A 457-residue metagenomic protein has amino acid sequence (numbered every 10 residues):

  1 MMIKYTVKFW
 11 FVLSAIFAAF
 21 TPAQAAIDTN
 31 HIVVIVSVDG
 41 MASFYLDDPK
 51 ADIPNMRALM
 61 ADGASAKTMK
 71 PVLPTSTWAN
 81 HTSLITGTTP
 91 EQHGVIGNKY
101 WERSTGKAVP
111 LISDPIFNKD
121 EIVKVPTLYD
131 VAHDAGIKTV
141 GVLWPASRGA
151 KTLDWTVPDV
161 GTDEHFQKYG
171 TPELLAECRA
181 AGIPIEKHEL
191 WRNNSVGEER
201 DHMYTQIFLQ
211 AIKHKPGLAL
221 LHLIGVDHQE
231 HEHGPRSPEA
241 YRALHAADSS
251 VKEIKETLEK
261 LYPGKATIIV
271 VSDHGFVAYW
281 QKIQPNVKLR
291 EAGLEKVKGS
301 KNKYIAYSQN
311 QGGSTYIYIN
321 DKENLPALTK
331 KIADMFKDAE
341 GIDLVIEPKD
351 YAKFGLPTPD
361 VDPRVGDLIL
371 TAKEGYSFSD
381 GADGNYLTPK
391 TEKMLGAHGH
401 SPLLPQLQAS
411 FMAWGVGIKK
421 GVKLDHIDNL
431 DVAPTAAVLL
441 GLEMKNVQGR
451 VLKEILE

Functional and structural regions predicted by a protein language model:
K8-A19: Bacterial N-terminal signal peptides
A23-A25: Boundary at the C-terminal end of the N-terminal hydrophobic targeting segment
V33-S37, F44, A66-M69, S83-I85 (+8 more regions): Structural recognition of the beta-strand scaffold that forms the well-ordered cores of secreted hydrolase catalytic
F44, E198-L221, V226-I268, T329-K331 (+2 more regions): A long, amphipathic alpha-helix that forms part of the scaffold/cap immediately adjacent to metal-dependent active
L46-H93, V140: Short, structured active-site-proximal loop/turn typified by the sulfatase FGly-forming signature C/S-X-P-X-R
T89, G94-G234: His/Asp/Glu-rich, glycine-adjacent segments that coordinate divalent cations and/or stabilize oxyanion chemistry on
K124-V125, K303-T435: Active-site neighborhoods of enzymes that stabilize oxyanions during catalysis
L258-I268, S272-N320: Acidic/histidine-rich catalytic neighborhood
